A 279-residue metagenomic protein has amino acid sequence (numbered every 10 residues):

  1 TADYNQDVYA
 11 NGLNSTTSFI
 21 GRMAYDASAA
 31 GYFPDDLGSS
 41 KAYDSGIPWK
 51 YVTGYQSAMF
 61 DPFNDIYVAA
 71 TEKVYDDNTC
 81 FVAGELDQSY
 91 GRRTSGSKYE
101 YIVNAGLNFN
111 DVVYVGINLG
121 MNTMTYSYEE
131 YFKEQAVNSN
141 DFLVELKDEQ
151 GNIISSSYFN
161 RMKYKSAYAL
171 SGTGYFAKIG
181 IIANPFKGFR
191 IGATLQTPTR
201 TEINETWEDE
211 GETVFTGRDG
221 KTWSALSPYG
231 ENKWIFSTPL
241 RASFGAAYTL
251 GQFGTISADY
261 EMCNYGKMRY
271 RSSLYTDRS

Functional and structural regions predicted by a protein language model:
A2-S279: Outer-membrane beta-barrel porins/channels
